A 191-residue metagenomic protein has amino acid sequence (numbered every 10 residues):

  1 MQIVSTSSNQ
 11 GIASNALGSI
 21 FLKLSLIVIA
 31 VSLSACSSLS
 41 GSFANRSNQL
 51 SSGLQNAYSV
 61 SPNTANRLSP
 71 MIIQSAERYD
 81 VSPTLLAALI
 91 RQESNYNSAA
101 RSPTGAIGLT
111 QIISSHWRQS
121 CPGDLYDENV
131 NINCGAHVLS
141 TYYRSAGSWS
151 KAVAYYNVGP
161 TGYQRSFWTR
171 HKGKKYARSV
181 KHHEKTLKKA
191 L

Functional and structural regions predicted by a protein language model:
Q2-C36: Sec-dependent bacterial lipoprotein signal peptides
S37-R91: Export/targeting segments at the very N-terminus of extracytoplasmic proteins
P70-I73, E77-N97, I112, I132-A136 (+1 more regions): Short, functionally critical alpha-helical segments immediately adjacent to catalytic or ligand/cofactor-binding
S94, S148-G173: Acidic helix/loop microenvironments that form the catalytic cleft of cell-wall polysaccharide enzymes
P103-S120, G135: Substrate-binding/active-site groove segments that recognize and process beta-1,4-linked N-acetyl-hexosamine
R118-Q119, Y142-A152, G162-R165, K188-A190: Substrate-binding/catalytic groove segments of enzymes that remodel or degrade extracellular structural polymers
P122-N131: A short, structured beta-strand-centered segment in the mid-to-C-terminal lobe of catalytic cores from group-transfer
R170-A190: Short, low-complexity, Pro/Ser/Thr/Gly-rich segments in the mature regions of secreted, periplasmic
